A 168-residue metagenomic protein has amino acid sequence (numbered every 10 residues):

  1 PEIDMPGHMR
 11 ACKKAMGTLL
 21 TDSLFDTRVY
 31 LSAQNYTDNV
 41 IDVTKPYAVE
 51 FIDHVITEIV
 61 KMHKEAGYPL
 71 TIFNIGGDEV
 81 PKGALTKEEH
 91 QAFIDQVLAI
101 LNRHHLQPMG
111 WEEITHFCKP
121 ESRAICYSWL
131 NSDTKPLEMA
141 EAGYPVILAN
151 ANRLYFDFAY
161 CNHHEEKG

Functional and structural regions predicted by a protein language model:
P1-H104, P108: Substrate-binding cleft of carbohydrate-active enzyme catalytic domains
Q107-P108, E113, C118-A124, W129-G168: Flexible, acidic glycine-rich loops studded with aromatic residues
